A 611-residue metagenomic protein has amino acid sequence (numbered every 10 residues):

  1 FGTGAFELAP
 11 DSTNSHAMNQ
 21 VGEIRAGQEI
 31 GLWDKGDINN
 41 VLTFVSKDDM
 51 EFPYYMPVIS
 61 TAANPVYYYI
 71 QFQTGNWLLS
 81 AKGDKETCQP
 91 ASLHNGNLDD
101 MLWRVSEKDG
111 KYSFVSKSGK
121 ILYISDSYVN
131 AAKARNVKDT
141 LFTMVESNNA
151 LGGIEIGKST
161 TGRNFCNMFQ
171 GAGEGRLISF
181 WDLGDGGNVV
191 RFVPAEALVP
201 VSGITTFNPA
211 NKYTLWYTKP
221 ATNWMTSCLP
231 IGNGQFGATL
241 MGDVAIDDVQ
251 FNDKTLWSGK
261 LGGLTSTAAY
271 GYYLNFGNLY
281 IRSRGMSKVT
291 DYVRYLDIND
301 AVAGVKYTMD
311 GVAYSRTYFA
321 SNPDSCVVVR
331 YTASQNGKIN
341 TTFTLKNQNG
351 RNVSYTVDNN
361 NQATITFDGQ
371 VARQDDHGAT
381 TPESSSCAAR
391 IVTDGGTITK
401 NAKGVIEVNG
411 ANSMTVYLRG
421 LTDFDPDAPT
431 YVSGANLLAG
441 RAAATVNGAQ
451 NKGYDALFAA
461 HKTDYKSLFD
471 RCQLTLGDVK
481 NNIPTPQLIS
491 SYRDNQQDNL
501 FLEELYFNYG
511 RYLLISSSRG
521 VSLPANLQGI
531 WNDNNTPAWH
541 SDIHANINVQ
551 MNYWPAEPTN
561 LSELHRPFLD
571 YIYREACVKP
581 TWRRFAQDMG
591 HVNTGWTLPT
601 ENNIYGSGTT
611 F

Functional and structural regions predicted by a protein language model:
F1-P200: Lectin-like carbohydrate-binding module/patch detector with strong preference for beta-trefoil
P200-F611: Aromatic-residue-lined binding/catalytic grooves and analogous aromatic/hydrophobic interfacial grooves in multimeric
